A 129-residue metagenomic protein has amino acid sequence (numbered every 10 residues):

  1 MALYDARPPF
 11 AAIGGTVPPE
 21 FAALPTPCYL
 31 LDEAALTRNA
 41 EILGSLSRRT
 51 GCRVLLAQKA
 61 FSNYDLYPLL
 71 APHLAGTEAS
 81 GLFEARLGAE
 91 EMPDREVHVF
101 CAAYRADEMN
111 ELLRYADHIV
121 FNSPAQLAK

Functional and structural regions predicted by a protein language model:
M1-T16: Acidic, low-complexity proline/glycine-rich segments
A6-R7, A35, L87: Active-site anion-handling motifs in enzyme catalytic cores
A12-T16, R38-I42, R48-R49, R53-F61: N-terminal glycine-rich anion-binding loops that anchor highly charged ligand groups
A12-Y29: Generic N-terminal amphipathic, Lys/Arg-enriched alpha-helix
A35-T37, L74: Domain-scale selection of a single, long terminal region that carries the protein's primary operational module
C52-K129: Active-site-proximal beta-alpha core segment in soluble small-molecule metabolic enzymes
